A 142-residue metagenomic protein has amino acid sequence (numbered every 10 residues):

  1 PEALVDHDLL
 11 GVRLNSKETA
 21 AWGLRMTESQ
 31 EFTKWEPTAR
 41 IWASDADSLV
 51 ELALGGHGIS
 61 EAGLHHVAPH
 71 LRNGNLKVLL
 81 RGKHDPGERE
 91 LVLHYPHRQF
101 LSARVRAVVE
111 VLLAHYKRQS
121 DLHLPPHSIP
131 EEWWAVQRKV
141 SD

Functional and structural regions predicted by a protein language model:
P1-A3, A20-E36: Ligand-binding cleft/hinge of the Venus flytrap
P1-V12: Flexible hinge/capping segments at coil-to-helix
L9-G11, L24, V78, L93: Generic preference for hydrophobic
R13-A21: A short, compositionally biased
L14, T27, H97-Q99: Short loop segments at secondary-structure junctions
T33-V78, K83-P86, Y95, L122-P125: Hydrophobic hinge/microswitch elements
A68-N73, K83-D142: C-terminal effector-binding regulatory domain of bacterial HTH transcription factors
